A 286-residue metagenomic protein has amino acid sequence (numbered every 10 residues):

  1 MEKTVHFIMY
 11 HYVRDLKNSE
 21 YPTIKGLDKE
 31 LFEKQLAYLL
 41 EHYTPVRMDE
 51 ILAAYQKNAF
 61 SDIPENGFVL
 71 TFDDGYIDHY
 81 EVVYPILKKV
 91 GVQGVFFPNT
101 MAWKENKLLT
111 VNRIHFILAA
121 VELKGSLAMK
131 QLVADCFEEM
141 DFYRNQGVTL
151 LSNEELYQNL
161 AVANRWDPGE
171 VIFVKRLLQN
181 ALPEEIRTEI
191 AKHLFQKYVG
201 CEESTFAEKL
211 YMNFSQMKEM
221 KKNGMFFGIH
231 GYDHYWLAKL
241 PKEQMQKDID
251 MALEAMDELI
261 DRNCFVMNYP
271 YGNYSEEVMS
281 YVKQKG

Functional and structural regions predicted by a protein language model:
M1-V266, Y271-G286: Catalytic alpha-helical scaffold of carbohydrate-active enzymes acting on polysaccharides/glycoconjugates
